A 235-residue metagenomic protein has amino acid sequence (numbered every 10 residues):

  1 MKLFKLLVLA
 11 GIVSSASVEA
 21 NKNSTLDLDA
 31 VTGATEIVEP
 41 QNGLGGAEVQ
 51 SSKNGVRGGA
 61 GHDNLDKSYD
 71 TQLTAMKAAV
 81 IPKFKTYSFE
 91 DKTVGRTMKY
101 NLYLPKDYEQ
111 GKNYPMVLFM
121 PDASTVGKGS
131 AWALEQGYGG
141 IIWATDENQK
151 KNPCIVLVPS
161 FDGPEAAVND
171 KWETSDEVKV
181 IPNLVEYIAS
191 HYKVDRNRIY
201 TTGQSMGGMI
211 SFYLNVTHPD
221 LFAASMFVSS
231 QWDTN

Functional and structural regions predicted by a protein language model:
K2-L9: Sec-dependent signal peptide recognition, specifically the positively charged N-region followed immediately by
L9-S17: Hydrophobic h-region of N-terminal signal peptides that target proteins for export in Gram-negative bacteria
V18-M116, T202, M206-M209, L214 (+2 more regions): A domain-start/cap signature at the N-terminus of enzymes
D107-K112, A166-S205: Gly/Ser-rich "nucleophile elbow"/oxyanion-hole loop immediately N-terminal to the catalytic nucleophile in hydrolases
K112-M116, K151-I155, D195-I199, H218-S225: Loop/turn elements at helix/coil->beta-strand transitions in domains of secreted/extracellular proteins
M116, M120-P182: Active-site machinery of serine-nucleophile hydrolases
K128-T145, T202, G208-N235: Mobile cap/lid helix-loop segments that gate and shape the active-site cleft of serine hydrolases
K151, D176-N183, Y187, M209-Y213 (+1 more regions): Extracytoplasmic/secreted proteins, especially bacterial periplasmic and envelope-associated proteins
